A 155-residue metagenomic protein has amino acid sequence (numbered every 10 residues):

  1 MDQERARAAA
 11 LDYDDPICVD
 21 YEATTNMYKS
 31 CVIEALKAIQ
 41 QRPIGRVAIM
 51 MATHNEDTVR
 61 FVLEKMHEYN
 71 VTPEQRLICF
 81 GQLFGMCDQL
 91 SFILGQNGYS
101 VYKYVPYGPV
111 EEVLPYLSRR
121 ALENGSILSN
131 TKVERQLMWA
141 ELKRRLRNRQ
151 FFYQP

Functional and structural regions predicted by a protein language model:
M1-P155: Positively charged, amphipathic and often flexible ligand-engagement surfaces
